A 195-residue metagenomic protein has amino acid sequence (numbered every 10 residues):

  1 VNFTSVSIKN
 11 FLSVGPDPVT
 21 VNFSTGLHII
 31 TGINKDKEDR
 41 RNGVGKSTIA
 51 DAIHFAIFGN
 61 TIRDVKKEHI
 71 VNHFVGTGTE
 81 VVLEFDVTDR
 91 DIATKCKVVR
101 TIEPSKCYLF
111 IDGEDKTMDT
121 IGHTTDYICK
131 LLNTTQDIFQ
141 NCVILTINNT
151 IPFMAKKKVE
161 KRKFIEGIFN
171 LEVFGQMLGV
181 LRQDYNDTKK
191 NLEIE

Functional and structural regions predicted by a protein language model:
V1-K116: Extreme N-terminal "head/tail" segments of very large remodeling/mechanoenzyme assemblies
P16, N72-H73, T134, N141 (+1 more regions): Generic structural "secondary-structure junction" signal
L27, I53-T61, L132-Q136, F169-V173 (+2 more regions): Conserved NTP-handling cores and scaffolds of large molecular machines
D39-V44, M118-G122, M154-V159, I168: Ordered, soluble secondary-structure elements with a strong preference for glycine-centered loop motifs and nearby
T48-A52, H123, Y127, E160-G167: Alpha-helical scaffold elements adjacent to nucleotide-binding pockets in ATP/GTP-utilizing enzyme cores
E84-R90, G122-N149: Flexible, charged interface-and-hinge segments in very large macromolecular machines that mediate substrate binding
N141-E195: Extended, Lys/Glu-rich alpha-helical coiled-coil stalks
